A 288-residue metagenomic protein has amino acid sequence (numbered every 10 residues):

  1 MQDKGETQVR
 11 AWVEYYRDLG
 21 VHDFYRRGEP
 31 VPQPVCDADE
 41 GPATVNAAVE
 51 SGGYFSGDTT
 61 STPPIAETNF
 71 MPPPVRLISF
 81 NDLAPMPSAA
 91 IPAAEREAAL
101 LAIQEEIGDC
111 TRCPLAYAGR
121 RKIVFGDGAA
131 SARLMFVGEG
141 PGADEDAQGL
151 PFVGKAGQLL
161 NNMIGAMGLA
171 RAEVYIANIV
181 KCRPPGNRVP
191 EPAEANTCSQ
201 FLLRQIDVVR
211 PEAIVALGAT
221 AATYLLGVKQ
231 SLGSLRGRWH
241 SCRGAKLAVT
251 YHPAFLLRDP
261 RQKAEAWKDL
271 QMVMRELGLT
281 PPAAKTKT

Functional and structural regions predicted by a protein language model:
Q2-E6, A11, D23, P30: Short, small/acidic-rich helices and loops at N termini and domain boundaries of DNA replication/processing enzymes
Y15-D18, H22-R27, P32-P34, A38-T288: A polyanion-binding, active-site-adjacent surface
